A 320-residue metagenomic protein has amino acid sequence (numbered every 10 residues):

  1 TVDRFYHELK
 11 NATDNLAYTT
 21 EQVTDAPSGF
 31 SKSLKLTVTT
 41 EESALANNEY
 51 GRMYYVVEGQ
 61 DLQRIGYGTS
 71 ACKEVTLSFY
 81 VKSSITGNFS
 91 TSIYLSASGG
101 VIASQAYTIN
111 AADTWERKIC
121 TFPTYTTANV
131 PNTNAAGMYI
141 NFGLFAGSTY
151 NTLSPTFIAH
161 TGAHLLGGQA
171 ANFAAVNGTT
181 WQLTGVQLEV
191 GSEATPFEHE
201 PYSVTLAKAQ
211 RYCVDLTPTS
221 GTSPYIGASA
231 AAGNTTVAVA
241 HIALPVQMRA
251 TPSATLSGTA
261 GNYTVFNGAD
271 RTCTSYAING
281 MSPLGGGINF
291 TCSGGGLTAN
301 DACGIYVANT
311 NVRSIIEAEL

Functional and structural regions predicted by a protein language model:
T1-L320: Extracellular and organelle-lumenal recognition/adhesion modules and their flexible linkers in secreted
